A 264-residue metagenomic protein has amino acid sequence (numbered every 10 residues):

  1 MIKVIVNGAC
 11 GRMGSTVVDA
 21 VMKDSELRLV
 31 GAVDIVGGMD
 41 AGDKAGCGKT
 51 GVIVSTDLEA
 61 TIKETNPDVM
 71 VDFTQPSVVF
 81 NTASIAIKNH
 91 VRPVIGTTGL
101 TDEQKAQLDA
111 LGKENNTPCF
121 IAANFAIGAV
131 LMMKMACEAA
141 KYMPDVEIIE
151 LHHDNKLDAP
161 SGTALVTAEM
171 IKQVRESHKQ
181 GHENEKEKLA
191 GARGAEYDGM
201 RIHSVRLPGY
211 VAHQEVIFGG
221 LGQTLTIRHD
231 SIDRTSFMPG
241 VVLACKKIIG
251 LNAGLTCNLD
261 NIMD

Functional and structural regions predicted by a protein language model:
I2: Nucleotide donor/acceptor-binding cores
I5-N7, R12-T65, M143-D264: C-terminal substrate-binding/catalytic lobe of Rossmann-fold NAD(P)-dependent oxidoreductases
V6, I95, C119-I121: Hydrophobic residues in well-ordered beta-strands that form the structural core
E64-M70, K88-P93: Short acidic/histidine-rich motifs immediately flanking catalytic phosphotransfer sites in two-component signaling
S77, T82-S84, K88-N89, T97-C119 (+1 more regions): Rossmann-fold NAD(P)-binding glycine/threonine-rich loop
L131-M143, A159: Rossmann-like NAD(P)H-binding beta-loop-alpha module
